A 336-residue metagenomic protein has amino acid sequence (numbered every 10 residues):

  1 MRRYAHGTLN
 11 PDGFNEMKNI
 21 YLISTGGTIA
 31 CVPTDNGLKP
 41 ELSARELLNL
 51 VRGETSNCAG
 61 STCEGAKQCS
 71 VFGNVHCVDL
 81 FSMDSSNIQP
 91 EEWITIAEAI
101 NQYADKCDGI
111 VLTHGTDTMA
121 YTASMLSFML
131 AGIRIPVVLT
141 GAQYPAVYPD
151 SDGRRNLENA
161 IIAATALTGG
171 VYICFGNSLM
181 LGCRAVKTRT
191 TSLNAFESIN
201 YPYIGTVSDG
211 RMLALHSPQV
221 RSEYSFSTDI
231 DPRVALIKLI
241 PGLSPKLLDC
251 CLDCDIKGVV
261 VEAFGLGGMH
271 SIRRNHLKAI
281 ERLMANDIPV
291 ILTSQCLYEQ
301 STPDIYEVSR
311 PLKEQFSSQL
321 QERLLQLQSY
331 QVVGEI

Functional and structural regions predicted by a protein language model:
F14-N101, Y298: ATP/NTP phosphate-donor binding region
K18, I23-G27, P33, S43-A44 (+5 more regions): Accessory alpha-helical/coil subdomains and C-terminal extensions that flank or cap enzyme catalytic cores
I23-T25, L112-H114, V138-G141, Y172-G176 (+3 more regions): Short beta-strand segments
P33-N36, A123-S124, P149-D152, G182-K187 (+1 more regions): Short acidic, glycine/serine/threonine-rich loops at helix termini
L112-I135, S271-A279: Short Gly/Thr/Asp-enriched flexible loops that form oxyanion-binding sites at enzyme active sites
A123-D152, I161-A166, L283-S294: Short, acidic/small-residue loops that bind anionic groups at enzyme active sites
L139-S208: Internal gly/pro-rich beta-alpha loop/helix module that stabilizes soluble enzyme cofactors or their anionic handles
L266-I336: C-terminal non-catalytic interaction/assembly regions of soluble proteins
